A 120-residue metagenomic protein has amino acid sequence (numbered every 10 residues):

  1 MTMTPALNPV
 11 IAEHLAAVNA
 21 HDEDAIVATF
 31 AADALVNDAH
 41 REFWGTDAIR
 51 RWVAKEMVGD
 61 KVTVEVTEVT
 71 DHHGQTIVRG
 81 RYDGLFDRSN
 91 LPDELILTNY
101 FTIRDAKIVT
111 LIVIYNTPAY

Functional and structural regions predicted by a protein language model:
M1-T29, Y120: Short, low-complexity N-terminal intrinsically disordered segments enriched in polar/charged residues
M3, R50-Y120: A beta-strand edge to alpha-helix "cap/lid" segment located at domain peripheries
E13-A16, A39, G59: Short, flexible active-site loop motifs that bind/organize anionic cofactors or intermediates
N19, F43, V78: Short glycine/serine/threonine-biased micro-segments
D24, A32, V109: Glycine-centered loop/turn positions within well-structured domains that cap or flank conserved ligand/cofactor-binding
V27, T46, R50-V53: Short, well-structured alpha-helical segments
D33-W44: A short gly/proline-enriched turn/hairpin at secondary-structure junctions
